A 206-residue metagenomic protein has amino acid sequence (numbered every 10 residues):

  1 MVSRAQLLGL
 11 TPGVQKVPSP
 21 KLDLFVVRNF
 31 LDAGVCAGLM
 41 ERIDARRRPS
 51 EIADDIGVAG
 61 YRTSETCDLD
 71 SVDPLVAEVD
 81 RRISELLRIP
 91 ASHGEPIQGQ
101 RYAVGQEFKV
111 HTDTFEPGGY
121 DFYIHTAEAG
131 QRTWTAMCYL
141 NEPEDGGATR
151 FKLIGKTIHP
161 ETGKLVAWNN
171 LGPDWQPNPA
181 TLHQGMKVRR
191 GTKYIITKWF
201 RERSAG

Functional and structural regions predicted by a protein language model:
M1-A167, L171-G206: Fe(II)/2-oxoglutarate oxygenase catalytic core
